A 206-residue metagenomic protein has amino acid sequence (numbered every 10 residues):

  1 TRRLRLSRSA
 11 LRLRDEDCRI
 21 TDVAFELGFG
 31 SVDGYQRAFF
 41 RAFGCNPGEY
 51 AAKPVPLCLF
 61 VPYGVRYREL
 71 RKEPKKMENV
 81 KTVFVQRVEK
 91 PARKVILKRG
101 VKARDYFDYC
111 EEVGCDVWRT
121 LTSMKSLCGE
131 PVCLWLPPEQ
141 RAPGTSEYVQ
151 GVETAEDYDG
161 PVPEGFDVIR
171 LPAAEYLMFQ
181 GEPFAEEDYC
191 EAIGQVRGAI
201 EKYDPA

Functional and structural regions predicted by a protein language model:
R2-C18: A short, Lys/Arg-enriched amphipathic alpha-helix from helix-turn-helix/homeodomain DNA-binding modules
R3, E26-L27: Residues within the alpha-helical elements of helix-turn-helix
S7, D33-A206: A solvent-exposed interaction/effector surface
D17, G28-G30: Central "turn" residue of the DNA-binding helix-turn-helix
R19-D22, D33: Residues within helix-turn-helix
A24-F25, Q36: The alpha-helix within a helix-turn-helix
